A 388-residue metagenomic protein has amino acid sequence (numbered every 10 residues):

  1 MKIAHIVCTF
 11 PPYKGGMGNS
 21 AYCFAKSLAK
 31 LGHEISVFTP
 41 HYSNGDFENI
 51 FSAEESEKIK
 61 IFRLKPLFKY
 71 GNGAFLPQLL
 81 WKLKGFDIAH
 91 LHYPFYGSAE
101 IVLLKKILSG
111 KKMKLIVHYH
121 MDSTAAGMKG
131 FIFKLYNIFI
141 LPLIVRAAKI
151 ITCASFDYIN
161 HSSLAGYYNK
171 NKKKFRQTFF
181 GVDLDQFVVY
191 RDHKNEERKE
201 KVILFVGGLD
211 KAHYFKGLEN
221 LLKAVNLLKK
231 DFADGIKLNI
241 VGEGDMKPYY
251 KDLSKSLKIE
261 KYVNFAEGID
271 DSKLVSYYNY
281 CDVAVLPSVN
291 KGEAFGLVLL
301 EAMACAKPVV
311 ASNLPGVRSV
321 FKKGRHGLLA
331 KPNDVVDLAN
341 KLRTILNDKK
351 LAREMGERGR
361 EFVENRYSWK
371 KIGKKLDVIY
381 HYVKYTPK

Functional and structural regions predicted by a protein language model:
K114, S123-A147, N160-S163, L184: Nucleotide-sugar donor phosphate/pyrophosphate-binding loop at the beta->alpha transition of glycosyltransferases
V145, G268-I269, S276-C281: Short alpha-helical donor nucleotide-sugar binding micro-motif in glycosyltransferases
V145-Q186: A short, active-site helix/loop in glycosyltransferases that binds the activated sugar's phosphate group
E196-V225, N239: Conserved donor-binding/catalytic core segment of Leloir-type glycosyltransferases
K251-I269: Nucleotide-activated donor-binding/catalytic signature segment of Leloir-type glycosyltransferases, i.e., the conserved
P308-A311: Short hydrophobic beta-strand element within catalytic cores of glycosyltransferases and related nucleotide-activated
K323-G324, L328-V335, T344-K350: Conserved acidic donor-binding segment of nucleotide-sugar-dependent glycosyltransferases
D337, T344, L351-N365, K375-V378: A short, well-ordered alpha-helix in the C-terminal region of glycosyltransferases
